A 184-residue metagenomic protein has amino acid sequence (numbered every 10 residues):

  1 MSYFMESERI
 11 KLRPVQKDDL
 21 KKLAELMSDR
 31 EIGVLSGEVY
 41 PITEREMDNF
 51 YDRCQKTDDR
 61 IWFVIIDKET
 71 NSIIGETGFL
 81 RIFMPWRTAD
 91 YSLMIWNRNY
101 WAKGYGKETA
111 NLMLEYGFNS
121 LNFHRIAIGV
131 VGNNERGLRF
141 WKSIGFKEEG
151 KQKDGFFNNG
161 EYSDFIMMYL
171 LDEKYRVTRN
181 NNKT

Functional and structural regions predicted by a protein language model:
M1-K21, D29, W62, E69-T184: Acyl-donor (CoA/ACP) binding surface of acyl/acetyltransferases
L26: Conserved catalytic core of Hanks-type protein kinase domains
D29-I32, K56: Short helix-loop boundary/capping segments at the starts of domains
E31-Y51: Conserved GNAT-fold acetyl-CoA-binding loop/helix
I42-E46, C54-K56, M94-W96: Juxtamembrane/interface motifs at transmembrane-helix termini
D52-V64: A short helix-loop-beta-strand connector motif used in the catalytic cores of GNAT acetyltransferases and, in some
